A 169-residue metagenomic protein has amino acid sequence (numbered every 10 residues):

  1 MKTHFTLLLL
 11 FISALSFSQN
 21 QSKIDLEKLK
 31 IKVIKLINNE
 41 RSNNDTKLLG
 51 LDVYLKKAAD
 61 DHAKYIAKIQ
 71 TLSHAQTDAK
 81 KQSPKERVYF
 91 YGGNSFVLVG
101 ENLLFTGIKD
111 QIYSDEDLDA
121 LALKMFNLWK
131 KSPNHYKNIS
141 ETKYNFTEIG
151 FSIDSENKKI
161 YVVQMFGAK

Functional and structural regions predicted by a protein language model:
M1-Q21: Bacterial Sec-dependent N-terminal signal peptides
T6, K56, D78, H135-Y136: General alpha-helical segment detector with a strong preference for membrane-spanning helices and helix-boundary regions
S16-Q19, I24, L104, S114-E116: A short alpha-helix capping/helix-coil boundary motif
Q21, D25-Y89, F146-E148: Short, well-ordered surface patches within globular domains
S83-I160, G167: A well-ordered secondary-structure block
